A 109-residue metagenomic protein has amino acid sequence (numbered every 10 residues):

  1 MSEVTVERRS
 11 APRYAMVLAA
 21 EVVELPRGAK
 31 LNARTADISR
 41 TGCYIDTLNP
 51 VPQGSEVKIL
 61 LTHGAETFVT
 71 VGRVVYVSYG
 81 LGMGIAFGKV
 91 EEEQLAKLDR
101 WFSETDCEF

Functional and structural regions predicted by a protein language model:
M1-I38, E93, D99-F109: N-terminal helix initiation/capping motif
A11, D46-V51: Short, surface-exposed secondary-structure edge patches
A19-E24, G54-T67: Short conserved beta-strand and strand-loop elements enriched in small hydrophobics with frequent Asp/Gly
L25-R27, R40, V77-G82: Short, conserved beta-turn/loop elements at beta-strand boundaries and strand-helix junctions
A33, T70-V75: Short beta-strand-centered aromatic/proline hotspots
Y44-T47, G80-K89: Short, solvent-exposed secondary-structure boundary/capping segments
Q53-S55, E93-A96: Short, conserved charged micro-motifs
